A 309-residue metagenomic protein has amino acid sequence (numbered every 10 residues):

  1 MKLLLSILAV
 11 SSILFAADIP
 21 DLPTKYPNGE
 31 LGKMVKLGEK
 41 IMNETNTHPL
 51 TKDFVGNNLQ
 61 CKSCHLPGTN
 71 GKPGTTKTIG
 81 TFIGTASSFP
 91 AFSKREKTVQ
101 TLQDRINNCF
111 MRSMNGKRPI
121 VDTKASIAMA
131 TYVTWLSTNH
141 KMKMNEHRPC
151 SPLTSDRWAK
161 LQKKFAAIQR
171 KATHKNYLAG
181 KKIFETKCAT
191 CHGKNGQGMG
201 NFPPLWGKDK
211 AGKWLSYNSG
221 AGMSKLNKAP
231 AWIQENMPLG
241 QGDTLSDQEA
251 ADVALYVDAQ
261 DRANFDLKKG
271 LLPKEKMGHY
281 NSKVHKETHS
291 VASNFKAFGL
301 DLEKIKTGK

Functional and structural regions predicted by a protein language model:
K2-L5, A9-T45, A91-Y177, K194 (+3 more regions): Post-cleavage N-terminal segment of exported redox proteins
E30-K72, L153-W206, A211: Sequence/structural segment immediately N-terminal to covalent heme-attachment motifs in c-type and related
T45-P49, H65-G68, C109-K117, V133-H140 (+5 more regions): Sec/Tat-exported extracytoplasmic proteins
H48-V55, K117-D122, K141-E146, Q241-Q248 (+1 more regions): Surface-exposed patches in mature extracellular/periplasmic domains of secreted proteins
T51-Q103, Q197-P238: Gly/Gly-Pro-rich "capping" loops immediately C-terminal to redox-active cysteine motifs in periplasmic/lumenal
T69-K72, S137, K141-M144, M199 (+1 more regions): Short amphipathic alpha-helical interaction/hinge segments
V99-N107, S126, A130, M223-Q234 (+2 more regions): An amphipathic alpha-helix signature
S246-E287: A contiguous, mid-protein "functional segment" used to position or interact with cofactors/ions or partner subunits
